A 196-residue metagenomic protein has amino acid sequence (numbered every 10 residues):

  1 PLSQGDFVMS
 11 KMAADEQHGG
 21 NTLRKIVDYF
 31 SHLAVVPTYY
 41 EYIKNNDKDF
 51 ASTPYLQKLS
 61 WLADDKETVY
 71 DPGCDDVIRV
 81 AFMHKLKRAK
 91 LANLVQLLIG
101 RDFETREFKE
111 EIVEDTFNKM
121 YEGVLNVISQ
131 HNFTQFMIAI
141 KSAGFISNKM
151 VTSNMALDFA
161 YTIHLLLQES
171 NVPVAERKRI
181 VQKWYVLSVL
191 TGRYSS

Functional and structural regions predicted by a protein language model:
P1-S196: Flexible coil/loop and intrinsically disordered segments
